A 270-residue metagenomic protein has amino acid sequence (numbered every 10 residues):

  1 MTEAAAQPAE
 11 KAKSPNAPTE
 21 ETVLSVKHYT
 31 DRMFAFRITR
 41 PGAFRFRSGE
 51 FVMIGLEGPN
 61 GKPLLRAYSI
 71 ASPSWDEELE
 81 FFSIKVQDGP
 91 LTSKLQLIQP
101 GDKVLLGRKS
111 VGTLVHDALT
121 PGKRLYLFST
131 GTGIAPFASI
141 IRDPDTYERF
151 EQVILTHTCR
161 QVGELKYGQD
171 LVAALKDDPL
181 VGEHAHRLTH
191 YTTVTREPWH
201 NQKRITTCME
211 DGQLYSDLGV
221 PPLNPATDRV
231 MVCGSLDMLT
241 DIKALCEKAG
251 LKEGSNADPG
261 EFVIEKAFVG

Functional and structural regions predicted by a protein language model:
T2, Q7-D102: Ferredoxin-reductase
E3-P8, K13-T19, T156-H157, Q161-G270: Reductase modules of NAD(P)H-dependent flavoproteins
G49, G133, S235: Short, conserved phosphate/pyrophosphate- and ester-handling motifs at nucleotide-, phospho-/glycolipid
S110-T120: A short, basic/flexible loop-to-alpha-helix module at the beginning of a structural domain
L119-R124, P225-A226: Short helix-loop-beta connector
L125-F128, M231: Conserved beta-strand elements of the Class I
T130-P136: Ser/Thr-glycine-rich phosphate-binding loops at phosphate-binding pockets of nucleotides, nucleotide cofactors
P136-E148: Histidine-anchored nucleotide/phosphate-binding helix
